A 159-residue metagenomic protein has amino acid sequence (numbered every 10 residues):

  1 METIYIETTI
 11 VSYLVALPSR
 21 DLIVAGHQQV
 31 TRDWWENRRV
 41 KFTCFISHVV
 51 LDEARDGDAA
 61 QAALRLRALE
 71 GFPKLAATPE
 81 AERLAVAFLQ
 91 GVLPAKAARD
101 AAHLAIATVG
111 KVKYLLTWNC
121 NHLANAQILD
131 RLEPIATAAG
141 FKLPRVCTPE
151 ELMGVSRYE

Functional and structural regions predicted by a protein language model:
M1-I46, R55-L64, L93-A95, L129-L132 (+1 more regions): Short, well-structured N-terminal submotif of metal-dependent ribonuclease cores
T3, F42-T43, K74, L115 (+1 more regions): A residue-level structural signature of the nucleotidyltransferase/glycosyltransferase Rossmann-like core
T8, H48, W118-C120: Short secondary-structure boundary segments
T43-F88: Domain-scale selection of a single, long terminal region that carries the protein's primary operational module
R67, N119, A138-F141, S156: Anionic, Ser/Thr-rich low-complexity intrinsically disordered regions
G71-D130, M153: Active-site neighborhoods of divalent-metal-dependent phosphate/nucleic-acid chemistry enzymes
G140-E159: Short, C-terminally biased terminal segments at protein or domain edges
